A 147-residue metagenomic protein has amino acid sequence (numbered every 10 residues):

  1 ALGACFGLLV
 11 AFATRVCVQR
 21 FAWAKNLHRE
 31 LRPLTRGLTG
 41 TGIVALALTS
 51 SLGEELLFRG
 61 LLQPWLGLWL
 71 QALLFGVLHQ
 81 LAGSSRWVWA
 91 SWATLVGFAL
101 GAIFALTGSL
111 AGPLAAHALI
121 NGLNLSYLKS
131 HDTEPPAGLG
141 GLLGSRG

Functional and structural regions predicted by a protein language model:
A1-A11: Alpha-helical transmembrane segments
V10-A13, C17, H79: Hydrophobic membrane-targeting signal helices
R15-L31: Membrane-helix interface/capping segments
W23, P33-G147: Transmembrane helix-loop-helix hairpins at the membrane interface of multi-pass integral membrane proteins
